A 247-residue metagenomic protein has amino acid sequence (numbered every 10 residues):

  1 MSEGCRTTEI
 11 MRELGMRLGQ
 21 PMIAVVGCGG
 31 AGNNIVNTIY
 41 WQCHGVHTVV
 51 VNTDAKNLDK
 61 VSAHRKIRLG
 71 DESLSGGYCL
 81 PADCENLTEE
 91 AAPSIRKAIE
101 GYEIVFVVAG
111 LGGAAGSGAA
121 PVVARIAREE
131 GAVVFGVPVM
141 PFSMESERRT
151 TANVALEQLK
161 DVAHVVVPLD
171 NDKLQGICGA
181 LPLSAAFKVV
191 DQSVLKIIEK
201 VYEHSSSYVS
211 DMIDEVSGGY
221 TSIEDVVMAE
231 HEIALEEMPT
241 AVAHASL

Functional and structural regions predicted by a protein language model:
M1-L247: Tubulin/FtsZ superfamily GTPase core signature
